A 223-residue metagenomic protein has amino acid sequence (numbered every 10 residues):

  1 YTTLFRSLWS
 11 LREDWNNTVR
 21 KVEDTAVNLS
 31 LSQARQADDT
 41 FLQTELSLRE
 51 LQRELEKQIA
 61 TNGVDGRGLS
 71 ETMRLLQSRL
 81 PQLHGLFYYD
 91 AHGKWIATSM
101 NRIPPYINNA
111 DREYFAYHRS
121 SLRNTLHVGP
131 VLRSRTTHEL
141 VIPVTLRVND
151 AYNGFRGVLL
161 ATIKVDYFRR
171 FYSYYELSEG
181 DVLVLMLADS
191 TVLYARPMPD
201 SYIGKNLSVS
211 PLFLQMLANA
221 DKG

Functional and structural regions predicted by a protein language model:
T2-G63, R74-Q82: Juxtamembrane extracytoplasmic/periplasmic/luminal helical "stalk" adjacent to the first N-terminal
R6, T25, H127-V128, L207: N-terminal sensory and localization modules of signal-transduction and trafficking proteins
Q77-F87, A91-Y175, V182, V209-G223: Extracytoplasmic/periplasmic ligand-binding sensor regions of membrane-associated signaling proteins
G93, D189-S190: Buried hydrophobic packing residues in well-ordered domains
D200-S201: Membrane-proximal, cysteine-centered motifs at transmembrane boundaries in secretory-pathway and membrane proteins
